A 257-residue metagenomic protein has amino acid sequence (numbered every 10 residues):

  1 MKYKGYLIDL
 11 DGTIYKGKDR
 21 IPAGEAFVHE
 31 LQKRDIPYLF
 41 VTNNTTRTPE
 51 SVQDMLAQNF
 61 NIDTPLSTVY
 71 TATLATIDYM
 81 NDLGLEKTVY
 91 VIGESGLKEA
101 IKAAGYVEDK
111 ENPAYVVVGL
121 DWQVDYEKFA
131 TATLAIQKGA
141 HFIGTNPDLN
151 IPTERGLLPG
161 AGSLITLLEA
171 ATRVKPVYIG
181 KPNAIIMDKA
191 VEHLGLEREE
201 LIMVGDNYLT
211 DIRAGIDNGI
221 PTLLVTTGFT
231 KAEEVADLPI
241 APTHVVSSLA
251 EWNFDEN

Functional and structural regions predicted by a protein language model:
K2-I8, K16-K33, R47-E50, D54-Y70 (+2 more regions): Asp-based, Mg2+/Mn2+-dependent phosphohydrolase catalytic module
N44: Conserved phosphate/oxyanion-binding catalytic-loop motifs
